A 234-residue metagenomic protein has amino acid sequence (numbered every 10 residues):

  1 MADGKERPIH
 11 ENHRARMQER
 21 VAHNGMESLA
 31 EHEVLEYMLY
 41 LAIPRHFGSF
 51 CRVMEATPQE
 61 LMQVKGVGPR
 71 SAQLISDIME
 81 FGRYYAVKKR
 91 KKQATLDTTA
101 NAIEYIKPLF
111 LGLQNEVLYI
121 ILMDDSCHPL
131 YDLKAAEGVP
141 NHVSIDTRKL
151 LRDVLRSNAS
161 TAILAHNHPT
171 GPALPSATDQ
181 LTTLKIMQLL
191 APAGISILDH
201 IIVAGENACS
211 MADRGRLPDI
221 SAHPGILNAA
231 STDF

Functional and structural regions predicted by a protein language model:
M1-L41: Charged, compositionally biased N-terminal leader segments and the immediate start of the first structured element
E31-E55, A72-K88: Amphipathic, charged-and-aliphatic alpha-helical interface segments that function as noncatalytic docking
A86-A102: Long, charged amphipathic helices and adjacent flexible linkers at domain junctions
I103-S157, T161: Histidine/lysine/aspartate-rich catalytic loop segments that bind and position anionic ligands
D146-R148, A177-L184: Charged helix-capping and loop-helix junction motifs
T161-P172, S196, I202-V203: Histidine-centered catalytic micro-motifs
L184-F234: Divalent-metal-activated hydrolytic enzyme cores
